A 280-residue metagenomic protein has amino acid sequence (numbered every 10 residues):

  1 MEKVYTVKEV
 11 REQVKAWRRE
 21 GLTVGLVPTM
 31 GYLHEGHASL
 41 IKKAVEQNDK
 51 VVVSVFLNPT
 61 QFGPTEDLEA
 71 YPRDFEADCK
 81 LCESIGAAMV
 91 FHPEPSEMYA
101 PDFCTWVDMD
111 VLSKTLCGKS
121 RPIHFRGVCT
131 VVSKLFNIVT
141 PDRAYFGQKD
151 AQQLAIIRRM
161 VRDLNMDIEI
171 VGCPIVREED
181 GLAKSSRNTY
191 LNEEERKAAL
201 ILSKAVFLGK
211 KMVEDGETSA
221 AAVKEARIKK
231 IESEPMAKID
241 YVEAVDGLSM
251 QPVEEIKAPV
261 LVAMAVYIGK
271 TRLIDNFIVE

Functional and structural regions predicted by a protein language model:
E2-M236, V245-G247: Nucleotidyltransferase catalytic core that binds NTPs
A226-E280: Phosphate/ribose-recognition catalytic cores of enzymes acting on nucleotide-derived substrates
